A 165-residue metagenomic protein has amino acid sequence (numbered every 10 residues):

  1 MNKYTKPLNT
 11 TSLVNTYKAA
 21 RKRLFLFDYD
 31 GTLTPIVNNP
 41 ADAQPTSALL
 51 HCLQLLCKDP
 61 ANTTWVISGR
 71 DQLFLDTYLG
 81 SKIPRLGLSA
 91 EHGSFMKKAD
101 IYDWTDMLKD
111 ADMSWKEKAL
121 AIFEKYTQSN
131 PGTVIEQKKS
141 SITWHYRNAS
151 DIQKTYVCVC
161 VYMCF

Functional and structural regions predicted by a protein language model:
M1-Y29, T34-V37, A41, A48 (+1 more regions): Non-catalytic pre-domain segments flanking phosphatase-related domains
N9, W115, A119, Y156-C158: Alpha-helical structural motif
T16-Y17, I122-Y126, C164: Residues that form generic nucleotide/phosphate-binding pockets
R23, L86, I142: Residue-level detector of short, conserved catalytic/binding motifs and their immediate flanks
F27-T32, E91-G93, A99, K138-K139 (+1 more regions): Short loop/turn segments at strand-loop or loop-helix junctions that form parts of catalytic or ligand-binding pockets
A41, K98, K154: Short acidic, gly/pro-rich beta-turn/loop elements at beta-sheet edges and active-site/ligand-binding grooves
Q44-Q137: Active-site phosphate-binding/coordination module
S129-F165: Conserved acidic, metal-coordinating active-site core of Asp-based, Mg2+-dependent phosphoryl-transfer enzymes
